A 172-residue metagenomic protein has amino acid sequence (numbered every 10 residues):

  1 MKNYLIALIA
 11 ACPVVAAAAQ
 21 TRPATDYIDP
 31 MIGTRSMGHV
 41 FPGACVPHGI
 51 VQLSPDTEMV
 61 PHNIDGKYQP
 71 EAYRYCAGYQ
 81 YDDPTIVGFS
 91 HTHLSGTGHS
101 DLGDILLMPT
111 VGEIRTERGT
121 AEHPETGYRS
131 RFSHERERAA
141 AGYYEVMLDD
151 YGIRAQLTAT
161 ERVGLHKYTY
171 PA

Functional and structural regions predicted by a protein language model:
M1-Y4: Positively charged n-region of N-terminal signal peptides that target proteins for export
A7-L8, G33: A generic signature of intrinsically disordered, low-complexity regions enriched in glycine/proline and charged/polar
L8-A18: Hydrophobic h-region of N-terminal signal peptides that target proteins for export in Gram-negative bacteria
Q20-A172: Accessory carbohydrate-recognition regions in carbohydrate-active enzymes
